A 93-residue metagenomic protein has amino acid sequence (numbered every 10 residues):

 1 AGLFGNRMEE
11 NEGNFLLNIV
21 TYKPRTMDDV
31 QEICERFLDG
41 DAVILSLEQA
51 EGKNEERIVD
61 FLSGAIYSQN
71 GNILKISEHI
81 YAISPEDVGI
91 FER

Functional and structural regions predicted by a protein language model:
A1-V43, E48, A65-R93: Positively charged, small/polar-rich N-terminal and surface patches that mediate targeting and assembly and bind
L62: Residue-level signature of catalytic and energy-coupling elements of molecular machines, predominantly ATP/GTP-dependent
